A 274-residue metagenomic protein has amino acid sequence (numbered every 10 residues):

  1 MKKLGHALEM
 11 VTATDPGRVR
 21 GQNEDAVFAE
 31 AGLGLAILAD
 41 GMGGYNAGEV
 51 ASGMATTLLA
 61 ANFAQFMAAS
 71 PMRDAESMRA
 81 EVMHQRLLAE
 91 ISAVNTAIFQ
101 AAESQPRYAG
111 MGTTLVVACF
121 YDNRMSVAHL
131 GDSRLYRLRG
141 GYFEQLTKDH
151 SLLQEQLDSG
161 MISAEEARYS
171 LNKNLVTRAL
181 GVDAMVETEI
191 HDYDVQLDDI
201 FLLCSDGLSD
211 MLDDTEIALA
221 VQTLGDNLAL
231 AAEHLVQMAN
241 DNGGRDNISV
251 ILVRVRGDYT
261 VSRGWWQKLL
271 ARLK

Functional and structural regions predicted by a protein language model:
M1-K274: PP2C/PPM-type serine/threonine phosphatase catalytic domain
